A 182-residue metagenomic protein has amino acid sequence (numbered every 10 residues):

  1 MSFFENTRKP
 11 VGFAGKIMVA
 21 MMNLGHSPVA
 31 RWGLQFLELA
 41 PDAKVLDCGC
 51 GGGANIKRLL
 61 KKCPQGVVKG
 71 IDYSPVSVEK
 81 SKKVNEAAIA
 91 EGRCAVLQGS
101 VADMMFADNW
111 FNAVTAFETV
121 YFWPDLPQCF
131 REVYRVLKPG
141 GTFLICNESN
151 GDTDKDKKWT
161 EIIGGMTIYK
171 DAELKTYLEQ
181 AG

Functional and structural regions predicted by a protein language model:
F4, P10-N23, T142-G182: C-terminal alpha-helical "lid/dimerization" subdomain adjacent to the S-adenosyl-L-methionine
L24-A43, R58: Conserved alpha-helix/loop element of class I SAM-dependent methyltransferases that forms part of the SAM/SAH-binding
L37-L39, K62-C63, A88, L137: A generic alpha-to-beta junction signature in SAM-dependent methyltransferases
D42, L137-T142: Short glycine-dipeptide loop
K44-D103: Class I SAM-dependent methyltransferase SAM/SAH-binding core
A102-A113: A short acidic, Gly/Pro-enriched loop at the edge of an enzyme's catalytic core that lines a small-molecule cofactor
N112-L126: A short SAM/SAH-binding and catalytic strip from SAM-dependent methyltransferases
P127-P139: A short glycine-rich, Lys/Arg-flanked "PGG" loop and its adjoining helix->strand segment in the class I
